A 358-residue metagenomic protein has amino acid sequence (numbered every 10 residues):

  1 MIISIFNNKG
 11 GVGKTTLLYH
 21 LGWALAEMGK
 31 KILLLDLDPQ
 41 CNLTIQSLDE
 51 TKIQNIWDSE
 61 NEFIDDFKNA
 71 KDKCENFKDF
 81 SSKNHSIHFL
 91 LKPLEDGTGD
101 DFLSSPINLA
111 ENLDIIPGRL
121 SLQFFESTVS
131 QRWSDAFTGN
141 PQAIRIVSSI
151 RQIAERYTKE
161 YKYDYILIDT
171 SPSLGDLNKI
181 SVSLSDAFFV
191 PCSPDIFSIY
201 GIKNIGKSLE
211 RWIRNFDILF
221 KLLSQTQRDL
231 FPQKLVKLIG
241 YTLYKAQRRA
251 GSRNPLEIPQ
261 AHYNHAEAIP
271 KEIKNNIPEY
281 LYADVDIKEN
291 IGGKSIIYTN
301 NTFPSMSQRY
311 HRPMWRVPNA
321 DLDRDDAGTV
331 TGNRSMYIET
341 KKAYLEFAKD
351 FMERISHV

Functional and structural regions predicted by a protein language model:
M1-V358: P-loop NTP-binding core
